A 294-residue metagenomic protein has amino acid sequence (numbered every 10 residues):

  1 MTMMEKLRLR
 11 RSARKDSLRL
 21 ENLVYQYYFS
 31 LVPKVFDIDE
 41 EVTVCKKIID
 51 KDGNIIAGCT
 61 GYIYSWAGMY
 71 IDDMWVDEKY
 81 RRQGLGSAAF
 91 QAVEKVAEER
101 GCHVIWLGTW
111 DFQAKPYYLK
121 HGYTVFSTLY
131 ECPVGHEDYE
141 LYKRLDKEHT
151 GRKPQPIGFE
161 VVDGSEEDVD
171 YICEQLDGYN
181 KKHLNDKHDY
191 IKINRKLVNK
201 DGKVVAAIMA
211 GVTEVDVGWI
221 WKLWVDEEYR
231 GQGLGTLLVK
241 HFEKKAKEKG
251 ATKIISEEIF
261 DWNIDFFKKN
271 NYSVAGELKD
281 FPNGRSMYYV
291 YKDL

Functional and structural regions predicted by a protein language model:
M1-K15, K143-S165: Conserved N-terminal entry element of GNAT/NAT acetyltransferase domains
E21-D52, T60, D170-V204, M209: Active-site rim helix/loop that mediates acceptor-substrate recognition in acyltransferases
N54-Y62, G68-W75, K203-G211, V217-W224: Conserved beta-strand in the GNAT
Y62, C132, G211-V212, F281: A generic structural motif
M74-R82, L223-G231: A short, internal acetyl-CoA/4′-phosphopantetheine-binding micro-motif in the GNAT/acyltransferase core
R82-K95, K120, G231-K244, K269: Conserved acetyl-CoA-binding loop-helix of GNAT-fold acetyltransferases
A97-D111, A246-I259: Conserved GNAT acetyl-CoA-binding A-motif
W106-G108, L119, T124-Y142, I255-E257 (+1 more regions): Conserved catalytic-core motifs of GNAT/GCN5-like acyltransferases
